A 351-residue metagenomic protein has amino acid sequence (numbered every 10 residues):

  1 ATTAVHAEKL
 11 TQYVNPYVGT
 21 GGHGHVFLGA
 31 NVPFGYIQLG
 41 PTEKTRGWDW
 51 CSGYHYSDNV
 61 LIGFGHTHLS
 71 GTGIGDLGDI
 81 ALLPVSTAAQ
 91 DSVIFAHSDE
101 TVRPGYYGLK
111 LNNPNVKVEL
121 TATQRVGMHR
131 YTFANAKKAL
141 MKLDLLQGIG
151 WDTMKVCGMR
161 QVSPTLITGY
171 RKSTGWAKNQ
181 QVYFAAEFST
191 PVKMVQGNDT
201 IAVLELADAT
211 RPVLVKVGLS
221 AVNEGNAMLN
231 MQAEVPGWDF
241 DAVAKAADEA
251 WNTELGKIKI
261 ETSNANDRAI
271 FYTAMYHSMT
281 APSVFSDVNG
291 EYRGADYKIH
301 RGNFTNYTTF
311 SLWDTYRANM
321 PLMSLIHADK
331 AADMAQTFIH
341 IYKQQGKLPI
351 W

Functional and structural regions predicted by a protein language model:
H6-W351: Accessory carbohydrate-recognition regions in carbohydrate-active enzymes
